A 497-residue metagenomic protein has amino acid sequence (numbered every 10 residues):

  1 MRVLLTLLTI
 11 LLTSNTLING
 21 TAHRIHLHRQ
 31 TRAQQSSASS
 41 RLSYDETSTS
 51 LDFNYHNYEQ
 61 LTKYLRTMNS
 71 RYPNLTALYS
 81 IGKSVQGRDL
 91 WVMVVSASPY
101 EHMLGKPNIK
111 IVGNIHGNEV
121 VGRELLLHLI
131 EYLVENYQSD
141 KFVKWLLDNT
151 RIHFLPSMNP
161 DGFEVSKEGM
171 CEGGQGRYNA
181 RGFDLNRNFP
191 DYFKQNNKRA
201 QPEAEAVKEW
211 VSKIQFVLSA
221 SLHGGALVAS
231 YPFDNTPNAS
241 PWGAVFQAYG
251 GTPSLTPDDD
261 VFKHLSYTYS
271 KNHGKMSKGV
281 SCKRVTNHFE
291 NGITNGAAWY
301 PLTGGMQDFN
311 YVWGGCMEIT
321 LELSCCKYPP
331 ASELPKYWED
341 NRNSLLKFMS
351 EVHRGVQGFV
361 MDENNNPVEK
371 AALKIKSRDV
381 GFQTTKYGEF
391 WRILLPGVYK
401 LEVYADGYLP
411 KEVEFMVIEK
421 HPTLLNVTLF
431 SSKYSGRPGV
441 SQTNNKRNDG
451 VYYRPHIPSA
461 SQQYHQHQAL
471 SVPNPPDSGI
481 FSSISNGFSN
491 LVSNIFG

Functional and structural regions predicted by a protein language model:
M1-G20: Cleavable N-terminal signal peptides of Sec/SRP-targeted secreted and luminal proteins
S98-Y267, K271-K283, N287, N291-I293 (+2 more regions): Active-site/substrate-binding loop(s) of hydrolase catalytic cores
V245, P329, L334-G355, N426-L429 (+3 more regions): Beta-strand-rich domain onsets/edges
M349-N364, G436: A short, Gly/Thr-enriched small/hydrophobic beta-strand-prone motif that recurs across taxa
V356, D362-D379, Q442-Y464: Short, ordered, surface-exposed loop/turn motifs in non-cytosolic proteins
I375-P396, F415: Short, acidic Ser/Thr/Gly-rich low-complexity loop/linker segments typical of extracellular and cell-surface proteins
G397-G407: A short, solvent-exposed beta-strand micro-motif common in secreted/extracellular proteins
Y408-Y434: Structured interaction patches on ligand/partner-binding surfaces of diverse proteins
